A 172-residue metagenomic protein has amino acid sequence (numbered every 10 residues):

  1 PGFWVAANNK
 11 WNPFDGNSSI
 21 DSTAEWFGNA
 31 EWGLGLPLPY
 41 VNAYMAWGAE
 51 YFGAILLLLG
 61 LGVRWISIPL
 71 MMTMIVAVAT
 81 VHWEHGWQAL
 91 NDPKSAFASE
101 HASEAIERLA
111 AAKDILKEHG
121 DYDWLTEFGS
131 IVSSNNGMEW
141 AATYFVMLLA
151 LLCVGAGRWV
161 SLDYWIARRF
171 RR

Functional and structural regions predicted by a protein language model:
P1-S18, L36-F52, L59-R172: Extended, low-polarity transmembrane helix blocks
T23-P37, E50: Short juxtamembrane and helix-loop transition motifs at transmembrane-helix boundaries in membrane proteins
